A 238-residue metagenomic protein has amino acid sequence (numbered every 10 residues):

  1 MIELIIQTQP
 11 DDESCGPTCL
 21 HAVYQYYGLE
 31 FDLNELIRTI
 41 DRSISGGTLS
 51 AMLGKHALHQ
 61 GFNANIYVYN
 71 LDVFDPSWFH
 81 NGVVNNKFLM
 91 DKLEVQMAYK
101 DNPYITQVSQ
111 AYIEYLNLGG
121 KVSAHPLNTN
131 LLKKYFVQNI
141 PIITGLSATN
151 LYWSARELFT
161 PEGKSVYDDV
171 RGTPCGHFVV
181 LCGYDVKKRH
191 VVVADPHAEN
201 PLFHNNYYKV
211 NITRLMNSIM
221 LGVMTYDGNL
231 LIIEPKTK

Functional and structural regions predicted by a protein language model:
M1-G82, D91, K100-D101, Q110 (+1 more regions): Active-site nucleophile-adjacent alpha helix/oxyanion-hole segment immediately C-terminal to the catalytic cysteine
R38-I40, L116-G120, N200-P201: Charged, low-complexity surface segments at secondary-structure and domain boundaries
S45-L49, A124, T173-G176: Short, glycine/acidic-rich beta->alpha junctions
L58-T173: Predominantly the structural core of cysteine protease catalytic domains
K134-I143, S147-K238: Noncatalytic regulatory segments and standalone regulatory/sensor domains
